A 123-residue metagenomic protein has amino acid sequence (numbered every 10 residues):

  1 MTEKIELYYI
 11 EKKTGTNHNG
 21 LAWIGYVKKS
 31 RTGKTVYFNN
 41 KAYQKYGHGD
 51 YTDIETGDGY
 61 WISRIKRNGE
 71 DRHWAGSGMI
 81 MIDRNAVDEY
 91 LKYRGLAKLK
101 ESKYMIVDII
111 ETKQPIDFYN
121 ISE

Functional and structural regions predicted by a protein language model:
M1-Y26, T35, N39-E123: Mixed-charge, low-complexity intrinsically disordered regions
